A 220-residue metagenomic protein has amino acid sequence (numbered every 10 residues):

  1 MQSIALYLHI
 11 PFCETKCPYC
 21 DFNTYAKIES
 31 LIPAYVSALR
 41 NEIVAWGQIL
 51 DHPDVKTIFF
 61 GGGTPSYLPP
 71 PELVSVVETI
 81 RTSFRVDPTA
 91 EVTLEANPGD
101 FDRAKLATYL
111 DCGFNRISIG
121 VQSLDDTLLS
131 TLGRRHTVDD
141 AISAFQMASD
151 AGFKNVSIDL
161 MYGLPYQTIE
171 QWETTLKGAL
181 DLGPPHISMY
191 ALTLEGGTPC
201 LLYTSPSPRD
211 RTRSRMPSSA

Functional and structural regions predicted by a protein language model:
Q2-A34, C112, S130, R135: Canonical Radical SAM [4Fe-4S] cluster-binding loop centered on the CxxxCxxC motif and its immediate flanking residues
I4, P53-K56, A90, N115 (+2 more regions): Short acidic/polar active-site loop segments enriched in Thr and Asp
L6, E42-L50, F101-C112, F145-Q146 (+1 more regions): Short amphipathic alpha-helices and their capping/turn segments at secondary-structure boundaries
A26, V44, I49-S83, N97-A107 (+2 more regions): Conserved glycine-rich "GG(E/T)P / GGGxP" loop and the immediately following alpha-helix in the radical SAM core
A38: SAM cofactor-binding core of SAM-dependent methyltransferases, primarily the Rossmann-like beta-alpha-beta module
D111-C112, R116-I117, V121, D139-L202: Conserved C-terminal portion of the radical SAM core fold that forms the substrate/S-adenosylmethionine-binding
Y203-T212: Conserved small/polar residues in nucleotide/adenosyl-binding loops
S214-A220: Hydrophobic alpha-helical segments, chiefly the membrane-spanning helices and signal/signal-anchor peptides
